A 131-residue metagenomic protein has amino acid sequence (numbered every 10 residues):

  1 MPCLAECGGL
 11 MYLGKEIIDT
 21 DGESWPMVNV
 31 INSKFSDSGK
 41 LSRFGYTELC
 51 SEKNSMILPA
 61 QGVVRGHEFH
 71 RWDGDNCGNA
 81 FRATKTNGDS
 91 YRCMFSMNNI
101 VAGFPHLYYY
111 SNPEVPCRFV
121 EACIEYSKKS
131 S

Functional and structural regions predicted by a protein language model:
M1-S55: Cysteine-nucleophile active-site neighborhood
S38-S131: Amide-donor transfer/coupling interface in amidating biosynthetic enzymes
